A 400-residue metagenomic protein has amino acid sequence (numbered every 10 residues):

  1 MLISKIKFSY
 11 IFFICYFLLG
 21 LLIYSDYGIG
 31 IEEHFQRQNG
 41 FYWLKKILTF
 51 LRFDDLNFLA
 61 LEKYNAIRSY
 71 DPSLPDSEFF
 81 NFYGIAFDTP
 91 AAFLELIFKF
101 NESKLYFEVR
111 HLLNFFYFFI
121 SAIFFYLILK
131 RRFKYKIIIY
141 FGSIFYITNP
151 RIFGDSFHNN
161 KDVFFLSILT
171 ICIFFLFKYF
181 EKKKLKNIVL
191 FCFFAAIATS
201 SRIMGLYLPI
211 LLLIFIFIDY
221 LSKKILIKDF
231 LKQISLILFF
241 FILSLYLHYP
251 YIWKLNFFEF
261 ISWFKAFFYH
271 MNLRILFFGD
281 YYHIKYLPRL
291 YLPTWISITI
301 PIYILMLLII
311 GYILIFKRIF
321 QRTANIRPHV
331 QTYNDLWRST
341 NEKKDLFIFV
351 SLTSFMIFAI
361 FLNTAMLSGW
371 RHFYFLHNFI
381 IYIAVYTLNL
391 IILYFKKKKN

Functional and structural regions predicted by a protein language model:
M1-G20, I120-I123, K130-R131, K136 (+2 more regions): Start-transfer (signal-anchor) and selected internal transmembrane alpha helices of multi-pass inner/ER membrane
K7-I14, I120, F125-T148, E181 (+3 more regions): Transmembrane-helix signature of polytopic, membrane-embedded enzymes that assemble or transfer cell-envelope glycans
L22, G142, F175, N187-R202 (+1 more regions): Membrane-interface alpha helices of multi-pass inner-membrane proteins
I31, R110-I120, Y140-T148, I152-I171 (+3 more regions): Multi-pass, polyprenyl lipid-linked donor-dependent membrane glycosyltransferases
K46-F50, Y64, F79-T89, F98-E102 (+3 more regions): Transmembrane-lumen/periplasm boundary regions of multi-pass, lipid-linked membrane glycan transferases
E108, L112-F133, I171, F175 (+3 more regions): Transmembrane-helix motifs of polytopic, lipid-linked glycan transferases
F133, C172-I188, A198, S222: Membrane-interface transmembrane helices that cradle and orient dolichyl/undecaprenyl
D162-L166, A198-S201, Y207, I298-I302 (+2 more regions): Hydrophobic/aromatic-rich transmembrane helices and adjacent perimembrane loops
